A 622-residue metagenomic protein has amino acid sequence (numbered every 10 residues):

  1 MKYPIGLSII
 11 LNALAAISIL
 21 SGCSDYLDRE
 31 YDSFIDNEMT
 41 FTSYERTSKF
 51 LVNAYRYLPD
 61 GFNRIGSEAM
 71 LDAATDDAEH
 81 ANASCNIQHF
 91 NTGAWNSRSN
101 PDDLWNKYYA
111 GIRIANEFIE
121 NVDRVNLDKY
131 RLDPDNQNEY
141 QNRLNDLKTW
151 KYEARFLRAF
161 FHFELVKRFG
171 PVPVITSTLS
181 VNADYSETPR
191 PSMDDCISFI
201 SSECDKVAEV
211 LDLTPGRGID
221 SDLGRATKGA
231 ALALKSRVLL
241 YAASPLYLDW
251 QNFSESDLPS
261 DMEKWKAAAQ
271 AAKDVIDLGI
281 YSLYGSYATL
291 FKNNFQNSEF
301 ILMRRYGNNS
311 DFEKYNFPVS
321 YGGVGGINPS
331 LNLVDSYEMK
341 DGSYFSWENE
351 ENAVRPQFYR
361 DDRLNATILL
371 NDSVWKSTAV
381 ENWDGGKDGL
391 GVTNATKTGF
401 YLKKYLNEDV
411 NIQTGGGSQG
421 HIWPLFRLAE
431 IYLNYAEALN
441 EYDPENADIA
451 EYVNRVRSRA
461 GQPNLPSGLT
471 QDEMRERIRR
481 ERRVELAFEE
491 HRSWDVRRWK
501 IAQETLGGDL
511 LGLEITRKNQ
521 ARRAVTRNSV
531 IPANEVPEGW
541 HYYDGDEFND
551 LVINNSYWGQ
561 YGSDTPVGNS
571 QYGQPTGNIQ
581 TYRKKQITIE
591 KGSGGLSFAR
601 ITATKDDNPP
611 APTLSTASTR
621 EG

Functional and structural regions predicted by a protein language model:
M1-D32, R498: Bacterial Sec-dependent N-terminal signal peptides
C23, Y108-G111, F199, K292-M339 (+3 more regions): Long, intrinsically disordered, low-complexity segments
S24-I87, G170-V172, T176, I197 (+5 more regions): An aromatic- and glycine-enriched ligand-binding surface/loop that stacks and positions planar moieties
S48, V52, R56-P59, A83-F169 (+8 more regions): Conserved, well-structured interaction surfaces
L58, G111, I119, R158 (+8 more regions): Structural recognition of the beta-strand scaffold that forms the well-ordered cores of secreted hydrolase catalytic
T176-L179, E187-M193, L246-A269, I422-V456: Acidic, serine/threonine/proline-rich low-complexity intrinsically disordered regions
L223-L234, V238, P424-I431, I501: Amphipathic alpha-helical protein-interaction segments enriched in hydrophobic
E351-L428, F598, A603, T619-E621: Flexible, polar/acidic helix-loop-strand segments at domain edges
